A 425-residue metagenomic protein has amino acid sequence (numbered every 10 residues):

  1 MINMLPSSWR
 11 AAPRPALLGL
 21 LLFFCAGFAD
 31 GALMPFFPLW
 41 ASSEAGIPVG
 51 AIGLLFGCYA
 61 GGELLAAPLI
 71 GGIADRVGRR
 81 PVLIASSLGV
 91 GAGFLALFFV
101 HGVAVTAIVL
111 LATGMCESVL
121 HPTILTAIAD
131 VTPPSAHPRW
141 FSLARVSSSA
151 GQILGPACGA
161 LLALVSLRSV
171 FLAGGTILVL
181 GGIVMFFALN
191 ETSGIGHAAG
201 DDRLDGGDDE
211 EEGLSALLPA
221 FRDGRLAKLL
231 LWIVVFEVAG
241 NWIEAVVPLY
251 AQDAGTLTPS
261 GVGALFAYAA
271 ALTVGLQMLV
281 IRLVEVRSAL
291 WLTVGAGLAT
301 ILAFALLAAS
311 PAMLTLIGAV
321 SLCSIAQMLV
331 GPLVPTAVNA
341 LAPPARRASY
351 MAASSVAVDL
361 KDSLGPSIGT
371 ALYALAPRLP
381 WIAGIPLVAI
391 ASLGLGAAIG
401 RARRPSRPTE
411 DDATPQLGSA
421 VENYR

Functional and structural regions predicted by a protein language model:
M1-P13, N190-L230, Q416-Y424: Juxtamembrane intracellular "pre-TM" segments in multi-pass secondary transporters
D30, A112-I124, C323-V334: Core transmembrane helices of Major Facilitator Superfamily
F36-G50, A245-G261: Short amphipathic helix-loop junctions that connect adjacent transmembrane helices in Major Facilitator Superfamily/SLC
A60-P68, Q152-I153, A270-M278, D362-S363: Residue-level signature of mid-helix packing/kink "hotspots" within the transmembrane helices of 12-pass Major
A66-G78, L276-A289, Y373: Helix-to-loop junctions at the C-terminal end of transmembrane segments in multipass secondary transporters
P81-L95, W291-A305: Structural signature of the two symmetry-related core transmembrane helices
L110-A150: Cytoplasmic helix-loop-helix junction between adjacent transmembrane helices in 12-TM secondary transporters
R346-A374: A late C-terminal transmembrane helix in Major Facilitator Superfamily
